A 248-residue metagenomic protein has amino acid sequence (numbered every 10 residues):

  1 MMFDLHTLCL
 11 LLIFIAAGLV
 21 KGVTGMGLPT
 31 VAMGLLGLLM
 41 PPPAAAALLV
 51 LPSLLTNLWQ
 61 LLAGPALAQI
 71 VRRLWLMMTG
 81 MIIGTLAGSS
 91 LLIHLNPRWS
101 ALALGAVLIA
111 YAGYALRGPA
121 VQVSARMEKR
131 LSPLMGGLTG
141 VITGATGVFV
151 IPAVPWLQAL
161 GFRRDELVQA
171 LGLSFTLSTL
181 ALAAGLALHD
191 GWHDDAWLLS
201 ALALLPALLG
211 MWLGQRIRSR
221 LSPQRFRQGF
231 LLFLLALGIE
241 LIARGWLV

Functional and structural regions predicted by a protein language model:
M2-L39, V121-L171, S178: Selected transmembrane alpha-helices and immediately adjacent juxtamembrane segments of polytopic inner-membrane
H6-T7, L12, L36-L54, R98-L108 (+2 more regions): Structural signature of hydrophobic alpha-helical transmembrane segments
L12, A16, L51-L58, W75 (+8 more regions): Hydrophobic residues within alpha-helical transmembrane segments of multi-pass solute transporters/permease subunits
G22, L38, G64, I93 (+3 more regions): Transmembrane helix-loop junction
L39-P43, G64-I70, Q158-E166, H189-H193: Juxtamembrane helix-boundary/capping and inter-helix hinge elements in multi-pass membrane proteins
A45, A87-L92, V141-V148, L182-G185 (+1 more regions): Hydrophobic alpha-helical transmembrane segments in multi-pass integral membrane proteins
L48-P97, L180-Q224: Selective hydrophobic functional segments
N57-A68, S89, A103-E128, Q215-R216 (+2 more regions): Transmembrane helix exit motif
